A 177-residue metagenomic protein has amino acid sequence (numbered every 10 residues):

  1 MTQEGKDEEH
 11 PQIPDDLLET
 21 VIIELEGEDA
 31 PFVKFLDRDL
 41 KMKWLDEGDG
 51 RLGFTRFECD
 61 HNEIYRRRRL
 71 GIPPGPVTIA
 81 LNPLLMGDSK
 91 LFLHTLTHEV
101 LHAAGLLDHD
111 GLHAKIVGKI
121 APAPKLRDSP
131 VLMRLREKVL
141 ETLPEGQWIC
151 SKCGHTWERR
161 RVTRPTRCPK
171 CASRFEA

Functional and structural regions predicted by a protein language model:
G5-K90, L106-A177: Metalloprotease/metallohydrolase-associated module, dominated by Zn2+-dependent proteases
H94-L106: Active-site recognition of the HExxH zinc-binding catalytic motif
